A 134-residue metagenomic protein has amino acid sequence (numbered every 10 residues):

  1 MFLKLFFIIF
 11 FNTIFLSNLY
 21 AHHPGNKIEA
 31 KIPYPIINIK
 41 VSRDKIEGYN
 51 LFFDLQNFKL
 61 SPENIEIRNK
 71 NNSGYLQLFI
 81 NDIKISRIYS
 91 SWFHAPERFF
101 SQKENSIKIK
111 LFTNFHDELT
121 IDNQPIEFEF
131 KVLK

Functional and structural regions predicted by a protein language model:
A21-D44: Short, compositionally biased P/S/T/A/G/V-rich stretches that sit at domain boundaries
R43-N57: Contiguous beta-strand segments within globular domains
Y49-F53, S101-N114: Short, well-structured beta-strand segments within conserved domains
D54-R68: Short amphipathic, basic-aromatic surface patches that mediate peripheral association with negatively charged
L76-L78: Short beta-strand elements bearing conserved aromatic residues within extracellular beta-rich modules
K84-S91: Short beta-strand segments within Ig-like beta-sandwich modules, predominantly Fibronectin type-III
S86, F112-I121: Short acidic/polar inter-strand loop motif in beta-rich domains
F93-F99: Exposed aromatic-hydrophobic patches
